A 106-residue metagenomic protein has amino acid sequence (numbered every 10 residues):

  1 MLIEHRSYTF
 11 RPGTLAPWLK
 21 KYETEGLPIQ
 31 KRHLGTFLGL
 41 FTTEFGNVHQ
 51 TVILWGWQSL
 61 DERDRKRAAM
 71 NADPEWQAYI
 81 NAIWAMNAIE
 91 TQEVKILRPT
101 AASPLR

Functional and structural regions predicted by a protein language model:
M1-R106: Short S/T/G/P-rich N-terminal loop/turn motif that feeds into the first structured element of a domain
